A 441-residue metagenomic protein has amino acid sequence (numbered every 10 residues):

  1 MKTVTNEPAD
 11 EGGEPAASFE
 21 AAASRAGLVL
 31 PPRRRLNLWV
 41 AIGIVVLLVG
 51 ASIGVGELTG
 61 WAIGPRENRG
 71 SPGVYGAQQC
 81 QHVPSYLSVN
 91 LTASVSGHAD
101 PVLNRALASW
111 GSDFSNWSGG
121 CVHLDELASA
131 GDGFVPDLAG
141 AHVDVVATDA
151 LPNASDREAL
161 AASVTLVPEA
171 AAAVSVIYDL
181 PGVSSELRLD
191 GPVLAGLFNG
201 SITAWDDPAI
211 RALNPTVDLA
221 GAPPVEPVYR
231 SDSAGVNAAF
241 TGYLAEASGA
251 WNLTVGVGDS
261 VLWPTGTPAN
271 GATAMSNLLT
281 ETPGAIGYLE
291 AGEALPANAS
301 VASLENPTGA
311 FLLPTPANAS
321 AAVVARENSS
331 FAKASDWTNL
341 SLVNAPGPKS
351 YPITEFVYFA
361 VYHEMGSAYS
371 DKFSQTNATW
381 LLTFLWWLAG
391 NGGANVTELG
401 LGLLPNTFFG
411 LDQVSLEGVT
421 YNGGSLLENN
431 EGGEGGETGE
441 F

Functional and structural regions predicted by a protein language model:
M1-G64: Secretory targeting signatures
W39-A41, S52, G56-F441: Flexible loop/hinge segments at secondary-structure junctions
